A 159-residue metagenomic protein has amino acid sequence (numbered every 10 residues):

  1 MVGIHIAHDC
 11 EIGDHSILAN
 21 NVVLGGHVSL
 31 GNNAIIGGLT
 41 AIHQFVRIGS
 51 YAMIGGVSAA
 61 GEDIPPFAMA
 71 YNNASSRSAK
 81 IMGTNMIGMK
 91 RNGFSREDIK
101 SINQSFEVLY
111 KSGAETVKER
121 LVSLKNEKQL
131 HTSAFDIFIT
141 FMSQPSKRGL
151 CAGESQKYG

Functional and structural regions predicted by a protein language model:
M1-R77: Structural signal for interior beta-strand "rungs" in well-ordered beta-sheet cores of soluble enzyme domains
F67, R77-G159: Terminal amphipathic alpha-helical/low-complexity segments used for targeting or macromolecular assembly
